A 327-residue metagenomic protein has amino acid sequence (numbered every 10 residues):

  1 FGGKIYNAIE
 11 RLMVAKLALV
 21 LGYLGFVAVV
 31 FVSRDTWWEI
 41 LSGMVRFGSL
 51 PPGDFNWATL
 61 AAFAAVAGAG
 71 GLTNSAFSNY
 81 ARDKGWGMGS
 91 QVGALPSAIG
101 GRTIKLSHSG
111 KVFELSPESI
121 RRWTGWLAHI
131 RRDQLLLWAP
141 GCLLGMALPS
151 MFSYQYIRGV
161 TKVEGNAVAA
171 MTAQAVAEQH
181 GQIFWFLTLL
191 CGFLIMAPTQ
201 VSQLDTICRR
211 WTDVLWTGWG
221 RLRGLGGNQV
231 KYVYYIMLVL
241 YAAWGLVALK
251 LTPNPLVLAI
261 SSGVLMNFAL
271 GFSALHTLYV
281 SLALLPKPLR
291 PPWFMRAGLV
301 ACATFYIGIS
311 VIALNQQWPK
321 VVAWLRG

Functional and structural regions predicted by a protein language model:
Y6-A15, R209, D213, R223-I236 (+1 more regions): C-terminal membrane-solvent junction of multi-pass transporters and transport-like membrane proteins
A18-F55, L60-S78, A274-K287, I309-V321: Hydrophobic alpha-helical segments and their helix-loop junctions in multi-pass secondary transporters
P51-W57, A177-T188, Q229-Y232: Membrane-interfacial loop-to-helix junctions in multi-pass transporters
A69-N74, Y80, G145-L148, W185-W216: Membrane-helix boundary/coupling elements in multi-pass transport proteins
R82, M88, L106-R121, C142-A170: Extracellular/periplasmic helix-exit of transmembrane alpha-helices
S116-D133, L222-G226: Cytosolic juxtamembrane amphipathic/interface segments immediately preceding and feeding into a transmembrane helix
M151-A197: TM-loop-TM module centered on a large, flexible mid-protein loop between adjacent transmembrane helices in multi-pass
I183, L215-K250: Loop-to-transmembrane helix boundary motifs in multi-pass membrane proteins
